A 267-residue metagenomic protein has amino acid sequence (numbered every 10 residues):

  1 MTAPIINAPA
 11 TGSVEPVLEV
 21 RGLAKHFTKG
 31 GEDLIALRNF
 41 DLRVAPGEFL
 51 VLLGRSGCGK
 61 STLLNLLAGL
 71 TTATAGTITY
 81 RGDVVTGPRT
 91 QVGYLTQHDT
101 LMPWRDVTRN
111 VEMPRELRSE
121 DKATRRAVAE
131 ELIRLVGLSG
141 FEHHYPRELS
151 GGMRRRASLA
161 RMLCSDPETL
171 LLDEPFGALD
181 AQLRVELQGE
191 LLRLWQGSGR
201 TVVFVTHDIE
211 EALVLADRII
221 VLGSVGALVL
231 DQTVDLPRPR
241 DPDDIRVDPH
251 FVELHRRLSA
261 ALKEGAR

Functional and structural regions predicted by a protein language model:
L53-R55: The feature captures the beta-strand-to-loop junction immediately N-terminal to the Walker
A68: Helix-to-loop junction immediately C-terminal to a conserved catalytic motif
G76-P88, V128: Conserved ABC transporter NBD signature motif
T108-E116, R126: Short helical segment in ABC ATPase nucleotide-binding domains corresponding to the A-loop/adjacent helical element
A123-F141, R193: Conserved ABC ATPase "signature" region
Y145-L149, M153: Conserved ABC ATPase signature
L159: Hydrophobic anchor residue at the start of the ABC signature
C164-E168: A short, proline-enriched helix->beta-strand linker immediately N-terminal to the Walker B motif in ABC-type P-loop
